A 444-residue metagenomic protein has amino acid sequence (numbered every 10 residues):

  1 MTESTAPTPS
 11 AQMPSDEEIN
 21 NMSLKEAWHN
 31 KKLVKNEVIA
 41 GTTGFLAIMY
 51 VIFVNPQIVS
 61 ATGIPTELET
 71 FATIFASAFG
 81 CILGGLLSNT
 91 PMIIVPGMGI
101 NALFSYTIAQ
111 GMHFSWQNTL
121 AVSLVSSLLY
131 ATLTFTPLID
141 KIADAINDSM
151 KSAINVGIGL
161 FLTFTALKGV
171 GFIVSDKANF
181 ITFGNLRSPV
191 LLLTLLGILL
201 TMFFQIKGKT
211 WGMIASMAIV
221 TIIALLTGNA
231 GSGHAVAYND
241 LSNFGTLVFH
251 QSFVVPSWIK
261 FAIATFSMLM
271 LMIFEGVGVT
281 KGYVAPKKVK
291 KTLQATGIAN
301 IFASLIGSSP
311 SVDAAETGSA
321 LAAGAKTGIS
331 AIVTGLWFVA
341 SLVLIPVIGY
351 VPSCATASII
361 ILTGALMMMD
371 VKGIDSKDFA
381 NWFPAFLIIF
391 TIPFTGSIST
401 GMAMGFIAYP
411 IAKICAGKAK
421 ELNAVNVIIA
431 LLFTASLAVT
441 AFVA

Functional and structural regions predicted by a protein language model:
T2-L68, F183, I214-K290, T434-A435: Helix-loop-helix hairpins and the membrane-proximal interhelical loops of multi-pass alpha-helical transport proteins
E17-N55, A76-S77, P96-I158, A285-V371: Helix-loop-helix junctions within the multi-pass membrane cores of secondary transporters/permeases
L33, F53, T70, I74 (+17 more regions): Conserved active-site and cofactor/substrate-binding residues in soluble primary-metabolism enzymes
G63-I82, T296: Loop-to-helix transition at the N-terminal end of transmembrane alpha-helices
A78-M98: Juxtamembrane transmembrane-helix boundary signature
M112-L226, V333, V339-A444: Membrane-embedded alpha-helical modules
